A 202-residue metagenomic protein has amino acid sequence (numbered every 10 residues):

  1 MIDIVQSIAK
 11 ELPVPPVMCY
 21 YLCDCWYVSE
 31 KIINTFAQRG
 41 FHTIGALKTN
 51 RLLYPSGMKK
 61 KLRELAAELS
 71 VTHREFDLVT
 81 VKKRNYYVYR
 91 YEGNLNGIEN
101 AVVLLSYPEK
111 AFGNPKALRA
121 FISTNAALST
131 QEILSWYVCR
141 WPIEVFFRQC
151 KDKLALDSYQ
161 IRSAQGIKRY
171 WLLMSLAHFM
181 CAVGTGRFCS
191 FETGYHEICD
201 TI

Functional and structural regions predicted by a protein language model:
M1-I202: Single, function-defining residue in the core of a domain
